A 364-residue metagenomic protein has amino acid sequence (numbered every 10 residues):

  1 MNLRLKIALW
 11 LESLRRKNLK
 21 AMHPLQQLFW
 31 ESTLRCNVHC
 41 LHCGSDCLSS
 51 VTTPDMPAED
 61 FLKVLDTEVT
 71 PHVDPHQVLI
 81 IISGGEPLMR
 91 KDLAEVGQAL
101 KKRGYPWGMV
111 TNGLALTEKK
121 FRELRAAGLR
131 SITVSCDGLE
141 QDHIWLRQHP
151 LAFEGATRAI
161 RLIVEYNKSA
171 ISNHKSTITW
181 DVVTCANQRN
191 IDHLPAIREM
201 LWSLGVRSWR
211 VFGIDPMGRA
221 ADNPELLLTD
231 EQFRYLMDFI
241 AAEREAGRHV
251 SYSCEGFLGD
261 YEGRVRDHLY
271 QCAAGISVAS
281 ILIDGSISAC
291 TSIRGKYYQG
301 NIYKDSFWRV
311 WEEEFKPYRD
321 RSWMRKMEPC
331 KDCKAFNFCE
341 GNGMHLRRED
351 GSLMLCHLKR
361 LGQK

Functional and structural regions predicted by a protein language model:
N2-S131, L228-E231: Conserved alpha-helical substructure of the radical SAM core
L9-Q26, S292-K364: Flexible mid-to-C-terminal extensions adjoining Fe-S/redox cofactors in radical SAM and related proteins
P24, L34, I178, C272-A273 (+1 more regions): Residue-level preference for beta-strand/loop junctions
F29, T33, N37, L269 (+2 more regions): Residues immediately within or flanking Cys/His clusters that coordinate Zn2+ in small zinc-binding modules
R35, H39, C43-D46, G275 (+3 more regions): Cys/His-rich metal-chelating microdomains
C36, G285, F307: Conserved, mostly hydrophobic/aromatic
V51-T52, M56, A126-A127, S131 (+4 more regions): Radical SAM enzyme [4Fe-4S]-AdoMet core and its adjacent flexible, acidic and glycine-rich loops/tails across
